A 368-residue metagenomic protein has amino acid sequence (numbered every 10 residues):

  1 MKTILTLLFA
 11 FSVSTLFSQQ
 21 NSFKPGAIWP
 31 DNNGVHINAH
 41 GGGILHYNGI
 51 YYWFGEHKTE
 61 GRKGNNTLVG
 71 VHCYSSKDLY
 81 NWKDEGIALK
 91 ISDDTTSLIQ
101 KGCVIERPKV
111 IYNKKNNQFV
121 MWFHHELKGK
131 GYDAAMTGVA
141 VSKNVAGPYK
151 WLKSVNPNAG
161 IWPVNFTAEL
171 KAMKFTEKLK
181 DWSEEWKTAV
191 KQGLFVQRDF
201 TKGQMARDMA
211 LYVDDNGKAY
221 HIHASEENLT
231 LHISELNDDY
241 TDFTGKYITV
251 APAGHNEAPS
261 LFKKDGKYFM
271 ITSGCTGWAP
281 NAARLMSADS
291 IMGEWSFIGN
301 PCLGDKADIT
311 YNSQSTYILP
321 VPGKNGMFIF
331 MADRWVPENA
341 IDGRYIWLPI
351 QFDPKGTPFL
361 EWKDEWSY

Functional and structural regions predicted by a protein language model:
M1-Q20: Bacterial Sec-dependent N-terminal signal peptides
S18-Y368: Carbohydrate-active catalytic/glycan-binding domains of CAZyme proteins, especially the secreted or lumenal ectodomains
